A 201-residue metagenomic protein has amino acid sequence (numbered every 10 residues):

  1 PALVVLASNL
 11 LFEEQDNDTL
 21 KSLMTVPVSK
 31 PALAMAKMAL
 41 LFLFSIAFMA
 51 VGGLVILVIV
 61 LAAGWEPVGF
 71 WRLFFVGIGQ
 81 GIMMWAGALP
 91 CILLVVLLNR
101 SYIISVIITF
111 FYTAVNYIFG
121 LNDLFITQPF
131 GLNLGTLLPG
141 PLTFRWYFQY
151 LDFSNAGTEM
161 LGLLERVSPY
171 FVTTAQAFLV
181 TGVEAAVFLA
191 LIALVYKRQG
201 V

Functional and structural regions predicted by a protein language model:
P1-A2, M35-Y102, V167-T174, F178: Secretory targeting signals
P1-E13: Long, hydrophobic alpha-helical segments
S22-K30: Short helix-to-coil transition segments within interhelical loops that connect adjacent transmembrane helices
A39-L40, G52, T109-V115, E184: Transmembrane alpha-helical core residues of multi-pass small-molecule transporters, especially secondary transporters
N99-T113: Alpha-helical transmembrane segments of multi-pass membrane transporters/permeases
A114-V195: Terminal transmembrane helical anchor/hairpin motif
Y196-V201: Short cytosolic juxtamembrane segments of multi-pass membrane proteins
